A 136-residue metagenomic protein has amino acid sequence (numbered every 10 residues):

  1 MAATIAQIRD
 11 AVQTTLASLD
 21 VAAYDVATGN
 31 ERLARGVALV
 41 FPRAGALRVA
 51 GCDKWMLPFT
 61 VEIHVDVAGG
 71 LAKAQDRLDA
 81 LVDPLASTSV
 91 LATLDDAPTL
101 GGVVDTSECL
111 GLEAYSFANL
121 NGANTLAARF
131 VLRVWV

Functional and structural regions predicted by a protein language model:
M1-R32, P42-V136: Charged, amphipathic alpha-helical segments and their flanking helix caps
V37-V40: Broad, structure-driven detector of short, well-ordered beta-strand segments within folded domains
